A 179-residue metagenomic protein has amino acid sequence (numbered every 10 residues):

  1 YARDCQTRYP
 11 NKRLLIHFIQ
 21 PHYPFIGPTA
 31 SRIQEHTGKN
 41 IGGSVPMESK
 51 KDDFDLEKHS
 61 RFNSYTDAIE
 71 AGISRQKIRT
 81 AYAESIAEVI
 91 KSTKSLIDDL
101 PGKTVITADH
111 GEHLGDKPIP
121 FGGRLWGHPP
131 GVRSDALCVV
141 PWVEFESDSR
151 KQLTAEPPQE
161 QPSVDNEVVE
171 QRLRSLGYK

Functional and structural regions predicted by a protein language model:
Y1-K179: Catalytic domains that recognize anionic headgroups
